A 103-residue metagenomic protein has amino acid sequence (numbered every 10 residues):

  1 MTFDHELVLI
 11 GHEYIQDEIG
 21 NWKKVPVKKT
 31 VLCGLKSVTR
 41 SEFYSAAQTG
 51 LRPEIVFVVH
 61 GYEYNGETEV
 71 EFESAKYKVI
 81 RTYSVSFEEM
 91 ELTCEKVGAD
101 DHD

Functional and structural regions predicted by a protein language model:
M1-L32: Extended boundary segments
N21-D103: Short, conserved turn/kink motifs that form compact alpha/beta structural patches or helix kinks used as
